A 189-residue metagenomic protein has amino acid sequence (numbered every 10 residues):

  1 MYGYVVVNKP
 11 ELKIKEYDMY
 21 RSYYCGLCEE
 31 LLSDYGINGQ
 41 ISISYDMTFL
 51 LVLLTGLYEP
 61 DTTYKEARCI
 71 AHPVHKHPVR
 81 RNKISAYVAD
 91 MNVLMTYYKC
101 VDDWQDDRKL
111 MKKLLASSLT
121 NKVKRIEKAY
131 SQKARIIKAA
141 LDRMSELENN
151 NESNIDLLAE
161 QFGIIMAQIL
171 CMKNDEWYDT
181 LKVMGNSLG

Functional and structural regions predicted by a protein language model:
M1-T180, G189: Acidic catalytic motifs of isoprenoid enzymes
